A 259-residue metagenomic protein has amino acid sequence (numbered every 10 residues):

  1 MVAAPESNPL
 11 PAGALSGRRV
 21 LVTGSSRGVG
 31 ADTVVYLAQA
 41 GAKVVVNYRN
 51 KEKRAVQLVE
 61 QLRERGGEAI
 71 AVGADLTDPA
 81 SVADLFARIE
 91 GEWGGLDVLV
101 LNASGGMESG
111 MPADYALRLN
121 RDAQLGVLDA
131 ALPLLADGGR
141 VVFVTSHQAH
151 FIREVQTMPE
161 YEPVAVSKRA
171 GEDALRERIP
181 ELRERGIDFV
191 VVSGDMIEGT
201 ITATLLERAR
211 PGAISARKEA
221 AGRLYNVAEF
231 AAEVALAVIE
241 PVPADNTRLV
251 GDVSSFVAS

Functional and structural regions predicted by a protein language model:
R19, S26-G28: Conserved glycine-rich cofactor-binding loop
T23, L96-S104, F143: Rossmann-fold scaffold of SDR-type NAD(P)-dependent oxidoreductases
A40-Q57: Conserved glycine-rich Rossmann-like NAD(P)H-binding loop of the short-chain dehydrogenase/reductase
E52-K53, G73-L85, R121: The beta1-alpha1 cofactor-binding region of Rossmann-like NAD(H)/NADP(H)-dependent oxidoreductases
R65-E68, A87-L101, P243: A glycine-rich helix->loop->beta "capping" turn within Rossmann-like NAD(P)(H)-dependent oxidoreductase domains
S104-G110, R140-E184, M196-T200: Catalytic loop of short-chain dehydrogenase/reductase
M111-L128, L132, G138, V142: Catalytic Tyr-X3-Lys loop
R185-G194, E207-S259: C-terminal helical subdomain
